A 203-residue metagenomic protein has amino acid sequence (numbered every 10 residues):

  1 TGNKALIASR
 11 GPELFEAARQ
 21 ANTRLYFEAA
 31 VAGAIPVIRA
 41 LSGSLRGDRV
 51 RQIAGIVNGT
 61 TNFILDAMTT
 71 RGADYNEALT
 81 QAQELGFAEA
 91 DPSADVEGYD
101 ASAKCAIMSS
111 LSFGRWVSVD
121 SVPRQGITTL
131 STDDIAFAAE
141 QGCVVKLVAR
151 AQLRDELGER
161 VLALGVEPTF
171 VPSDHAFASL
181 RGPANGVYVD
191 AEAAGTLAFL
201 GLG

Functional and structural regions predicted by a protein language model:
T1-G2, A8, L25-A29, Q52-G55 (+3 more regions): General beta-strand structural signal in soluble alpha/beta enzymes
N3-G43: Rossmann-fold NAD(P)-binding glycine/threonine-rich loop
V37-V50, T61-A73, A103-V117: Oxidoreductase and adenylate-handling cofactor-binding alpha/beta cores
V50-T60, I127, F199-G201: NAD(P)-dependent dehydrogenases' Rossmann-like dinucleotide-binding region
R51-Q52, E89-E97, F199-L202: A short glycine-threonine-serine/GTX helix/turn-capping micro-motif
G55-F63, E97-A101: Conserved phosphate/anionic-ligand binding catalytic regions in large, soluble enzymes, centered on
M68, E77-S179, A184-G186: Substrate-binding/catalytic subdomain of NAD(P)-dependent oxidoreductase enzymes
A178-E192, T196-G203: Gly/His-enriched, cation/cofactor- and phosphate-binding structural elements
